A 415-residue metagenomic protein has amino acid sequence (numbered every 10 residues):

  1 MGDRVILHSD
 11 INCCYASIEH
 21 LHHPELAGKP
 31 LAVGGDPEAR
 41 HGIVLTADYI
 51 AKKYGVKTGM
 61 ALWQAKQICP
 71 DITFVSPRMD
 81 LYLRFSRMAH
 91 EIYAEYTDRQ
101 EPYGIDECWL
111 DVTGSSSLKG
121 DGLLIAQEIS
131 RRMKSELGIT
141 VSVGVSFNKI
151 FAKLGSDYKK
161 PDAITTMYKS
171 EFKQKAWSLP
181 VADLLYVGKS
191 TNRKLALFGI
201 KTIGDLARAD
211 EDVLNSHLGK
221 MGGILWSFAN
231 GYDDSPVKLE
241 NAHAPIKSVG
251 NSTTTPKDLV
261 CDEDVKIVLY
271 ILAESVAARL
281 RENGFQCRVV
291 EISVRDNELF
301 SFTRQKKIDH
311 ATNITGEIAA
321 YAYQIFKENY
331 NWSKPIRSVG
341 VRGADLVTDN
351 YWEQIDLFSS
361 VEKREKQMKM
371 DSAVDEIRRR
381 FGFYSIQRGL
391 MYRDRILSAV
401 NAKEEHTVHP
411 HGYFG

Functional and structural regions predicted by a protein language model:
M1-S227, V237-E240, A278, R364-G415: Gly/Gly-Pro- and Ser/Thr-rich, intrinsically disordered tail segments characteristic of DNA damage-repair and tolerance
H8, D183, T191-I336: DNA-contacting surface of Y-family translesion DNA polymerases
C14, P37-R40, N297-F300, L346-D349: Short, charged/polar surface micro-motifs in flexible loops or helix N-caps
K29, V141, D162, R288-V290 (+2 more regions): Change "...and in nucleic-acid phosphodiester-cleaving endonucleases..." to "...and in nucleic-acid processing enzymes
Y103-E107, S146-K149, F285-V289, K334-S338: Short Gly/Ser/Thr- and Asp/Glu-enriched loop/turn motifs at secondary-structure junctions
C108-G114, T303-K306, E353-S359: Short, hydrophobic beta-strand segments
Y323-R380: C-terminal hydrophobic structural anchor segments that stabilize assembly/packing rather than catalytic chemistry
